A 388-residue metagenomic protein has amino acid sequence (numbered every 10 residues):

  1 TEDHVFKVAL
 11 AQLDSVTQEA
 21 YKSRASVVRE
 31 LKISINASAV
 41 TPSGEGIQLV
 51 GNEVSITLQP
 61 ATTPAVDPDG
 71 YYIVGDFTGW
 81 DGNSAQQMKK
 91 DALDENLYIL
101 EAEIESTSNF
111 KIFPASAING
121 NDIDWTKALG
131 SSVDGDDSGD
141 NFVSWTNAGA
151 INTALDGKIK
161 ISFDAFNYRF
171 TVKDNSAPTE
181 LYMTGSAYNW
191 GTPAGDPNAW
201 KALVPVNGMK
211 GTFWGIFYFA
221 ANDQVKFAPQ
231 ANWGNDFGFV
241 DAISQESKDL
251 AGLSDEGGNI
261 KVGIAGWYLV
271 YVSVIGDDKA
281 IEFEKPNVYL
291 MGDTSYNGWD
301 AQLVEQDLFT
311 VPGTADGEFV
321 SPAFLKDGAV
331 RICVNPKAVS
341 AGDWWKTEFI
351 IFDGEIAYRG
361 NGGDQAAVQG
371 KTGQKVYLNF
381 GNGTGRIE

Functional and structural regions predicted by a protein language model:
T1-E388: Insoluble glucan recognition modules
